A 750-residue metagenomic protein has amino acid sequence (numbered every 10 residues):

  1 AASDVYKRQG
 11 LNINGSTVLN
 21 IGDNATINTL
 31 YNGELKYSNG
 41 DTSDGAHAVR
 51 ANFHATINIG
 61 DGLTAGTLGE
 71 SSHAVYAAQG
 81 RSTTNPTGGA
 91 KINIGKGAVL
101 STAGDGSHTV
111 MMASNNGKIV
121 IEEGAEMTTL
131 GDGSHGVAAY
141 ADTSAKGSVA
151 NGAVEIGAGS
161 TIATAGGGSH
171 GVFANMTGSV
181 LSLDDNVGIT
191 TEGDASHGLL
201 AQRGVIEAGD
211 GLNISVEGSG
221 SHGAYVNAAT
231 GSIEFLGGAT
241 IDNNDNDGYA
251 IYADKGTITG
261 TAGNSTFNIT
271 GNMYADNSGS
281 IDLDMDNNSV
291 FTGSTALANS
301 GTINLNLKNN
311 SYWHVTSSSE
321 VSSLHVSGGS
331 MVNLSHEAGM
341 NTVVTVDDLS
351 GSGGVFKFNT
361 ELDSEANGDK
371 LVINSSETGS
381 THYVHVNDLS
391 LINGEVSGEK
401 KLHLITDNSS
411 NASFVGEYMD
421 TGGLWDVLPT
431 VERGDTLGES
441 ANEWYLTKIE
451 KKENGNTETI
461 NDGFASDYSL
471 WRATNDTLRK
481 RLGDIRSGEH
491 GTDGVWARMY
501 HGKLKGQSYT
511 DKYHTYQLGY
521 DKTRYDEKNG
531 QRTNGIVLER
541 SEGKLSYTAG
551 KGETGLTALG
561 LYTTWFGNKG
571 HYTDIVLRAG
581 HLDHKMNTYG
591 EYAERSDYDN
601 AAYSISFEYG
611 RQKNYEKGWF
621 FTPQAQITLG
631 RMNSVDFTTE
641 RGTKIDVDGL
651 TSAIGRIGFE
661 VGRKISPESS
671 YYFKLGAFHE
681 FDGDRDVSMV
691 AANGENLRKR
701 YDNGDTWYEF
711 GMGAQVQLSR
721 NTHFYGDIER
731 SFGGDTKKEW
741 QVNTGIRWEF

Functional and structural regions predicted by a protein language model:
A1-Y6: Short, small-residue-biased leader/transition segments that mark boundaries at the very start of proteins
Q9-V18, E34-K36, A46-F53, H73-T84 (+12 more regions): Glycine-rich beta-solenoid repeat tracts in large extracellular/virion proteins
T230-S232, D242-D247, Y252-S376, S380-H382 (+1 more regions): Extracellular beta-solenoid/beta-roll
N272, S294, K357, G494-R498 (+8 more regions): Residue-level detector of the transmembrane beta-barrel scaffold of outer-membrane proteins
L371, E377, T510-Y516, E553-T557 (+4 more regions): Residues that define the transmembrane beta-barrel architecture of outer-membrane proteins
E450-F621, I728-E729, G734: Outer membrane beta-barrel translocator domains of Type V secretion systems
N456-F464, T548-G555, L582-D599, R631-A653 (+1 more regions): Solvent-exposed, glycine/polar-rich loop segments of beta-barrel outer-membrane systems
D526, Y615, D646-F750: Outer membrane beta-barrel transmembrane domains
